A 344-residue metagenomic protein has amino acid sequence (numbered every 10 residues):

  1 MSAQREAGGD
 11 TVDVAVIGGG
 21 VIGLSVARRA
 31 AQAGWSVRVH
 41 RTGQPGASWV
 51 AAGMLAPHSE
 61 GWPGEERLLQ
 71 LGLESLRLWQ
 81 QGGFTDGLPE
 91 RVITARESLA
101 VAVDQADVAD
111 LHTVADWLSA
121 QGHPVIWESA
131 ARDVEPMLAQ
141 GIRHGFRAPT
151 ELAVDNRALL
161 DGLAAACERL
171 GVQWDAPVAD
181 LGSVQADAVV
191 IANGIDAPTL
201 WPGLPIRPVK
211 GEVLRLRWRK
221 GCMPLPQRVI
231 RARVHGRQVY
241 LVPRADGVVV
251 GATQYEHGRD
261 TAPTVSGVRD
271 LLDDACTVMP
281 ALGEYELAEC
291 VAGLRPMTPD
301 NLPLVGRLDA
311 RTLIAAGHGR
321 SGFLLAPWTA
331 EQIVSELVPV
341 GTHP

Functional and structural regions predicted by a protein language model:
G9-G20: Beta1/beta-strand and adjacent pyrophosphate-binding region of the FAD-binding site in flavoprotein oxidoreductases
A15-I17, Q185-D196, A330: Short hydrophobic core segments
S25-R29, M54, R91-T94, I195-A310: Active-site substrate-recognition segment that forms the wall of the catalytic cavity or substrate channel
A31-V50: Glycine-rich FAD pyrophosphate-binding loop
G53-V134: Dinucleotide-binding Rossmann-like beta1-alpha1 core, especially the glycine-rich loop that anchors the ADP
P63, R67-L73, V103-D110, F146-G162 (+2 more regions): Short beta-strand to alpha-helix junction loop
G145-L181, A192: Helical element adjacent to the flavin cofactor pocket in flavoenzyme catalytic cores
Y285-P344: C-terminal catalytic lobe of FAD-dependent flavoproteins
